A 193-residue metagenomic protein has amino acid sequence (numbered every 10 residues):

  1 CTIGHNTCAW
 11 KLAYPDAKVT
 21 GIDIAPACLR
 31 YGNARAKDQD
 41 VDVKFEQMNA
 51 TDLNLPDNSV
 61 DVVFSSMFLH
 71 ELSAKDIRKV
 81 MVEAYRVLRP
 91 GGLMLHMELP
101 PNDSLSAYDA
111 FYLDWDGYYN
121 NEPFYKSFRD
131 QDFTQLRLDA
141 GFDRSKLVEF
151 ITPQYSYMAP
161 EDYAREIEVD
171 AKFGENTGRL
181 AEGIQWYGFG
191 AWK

Functional and structural regions predicted by a protein language model:
C1-D52: Class I SAM-dependent methyltransferase SAM/SAH-binding core
A27-C28, V80, F133: Conserved short alpha-helix immediately C-terminal to the canonical SAM/SAH-binding motif I of Rossmann-like
T51-V63: A short acidic, Gly/Pro-enriched loop at the edge of an enzyme's catalytic core that lines a small-molecule cofactor
D61-K75: A short SAM/SAH-binding and catalytic strip from SAM-dependent methyltransferases
R78-P90: A short glycine-rich, Lys/Arg-flanked "PGG" loop and its adjoining helix->strand segment in the class I
L95-P160: C-terminal alpha-helical "lid/dimerization" subdomain adjacent to the S-adenosyl-L-methionine
L138-L147, I151-K193: Core SAM-dependent methyltransferase catalytic element
